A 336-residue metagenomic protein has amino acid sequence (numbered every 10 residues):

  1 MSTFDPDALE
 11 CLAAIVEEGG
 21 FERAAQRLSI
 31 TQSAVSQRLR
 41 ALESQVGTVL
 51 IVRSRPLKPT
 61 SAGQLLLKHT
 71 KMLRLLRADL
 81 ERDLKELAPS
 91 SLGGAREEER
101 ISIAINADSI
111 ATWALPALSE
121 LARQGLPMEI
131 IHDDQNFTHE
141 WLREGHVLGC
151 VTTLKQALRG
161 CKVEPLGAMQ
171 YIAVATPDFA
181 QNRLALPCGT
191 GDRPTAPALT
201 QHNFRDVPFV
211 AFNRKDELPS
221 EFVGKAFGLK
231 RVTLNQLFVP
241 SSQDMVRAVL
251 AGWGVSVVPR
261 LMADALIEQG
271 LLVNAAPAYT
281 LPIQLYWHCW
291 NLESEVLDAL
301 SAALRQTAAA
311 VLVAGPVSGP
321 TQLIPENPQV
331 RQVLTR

Functional and structural regions predicted by a protein language model:
L12, A24, T60-G63, G252: Hydrophobic two-helix hairpin corresponding to the core of helix-turn-helix DNA-binding domains
A13-T31: Short helix-boundary/capping micro-motifs
E43-A62: A short LG(V/I)-centered, amphipathic sequence patch enriched for acidic residue(s) preceding the LG motif
Q45-V46, L66-G94: Alpha-helical linker/hinge and terminal dimerization helices associated with HTH transcriptional regulators
A95-R159: Central regulatory/effector-binding core of bacterial HTH transcription factors
W113, A275-V330: A late-sequence structural motif
T195-L229: Secondary-structure junction motif
L229-N274: Hydrophobic hinge/microswitch elements
